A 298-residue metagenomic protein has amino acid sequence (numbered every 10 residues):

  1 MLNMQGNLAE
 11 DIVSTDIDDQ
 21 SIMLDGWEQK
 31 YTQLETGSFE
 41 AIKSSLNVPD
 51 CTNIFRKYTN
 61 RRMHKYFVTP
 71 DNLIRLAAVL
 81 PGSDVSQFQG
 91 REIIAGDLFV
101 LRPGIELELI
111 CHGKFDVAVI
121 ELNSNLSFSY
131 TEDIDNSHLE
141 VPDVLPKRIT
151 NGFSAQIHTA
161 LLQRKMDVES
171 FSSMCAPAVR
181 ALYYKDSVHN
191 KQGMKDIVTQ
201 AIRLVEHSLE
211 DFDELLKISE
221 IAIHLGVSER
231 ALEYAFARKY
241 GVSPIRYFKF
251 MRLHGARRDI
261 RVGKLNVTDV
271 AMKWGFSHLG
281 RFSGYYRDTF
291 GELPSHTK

Functional and structural regions predicted by a protein language model:
M1-L34, I74-R75, S83-D211, K217-S219 (+4 more regions): Alpha-helical bundle regulatory/interaction domains
L34-K43, V48-T69: Conserved short histidine dyad/triad with adjacent acidic residue
F67-P81: Short, basic/aromatic beta-hairpin or loop at an interaction surface
T69, M194, K249: Short, conserved glycine- and acidic-residue-centered signature motifs in active-site or ligand-binding loops
L215, A235-I260, R281, Y285-K298: Alpha-helical DNA-contacting segments of helix-turn-helix folds
L232: Helix-turn-helix DNA-binding module
